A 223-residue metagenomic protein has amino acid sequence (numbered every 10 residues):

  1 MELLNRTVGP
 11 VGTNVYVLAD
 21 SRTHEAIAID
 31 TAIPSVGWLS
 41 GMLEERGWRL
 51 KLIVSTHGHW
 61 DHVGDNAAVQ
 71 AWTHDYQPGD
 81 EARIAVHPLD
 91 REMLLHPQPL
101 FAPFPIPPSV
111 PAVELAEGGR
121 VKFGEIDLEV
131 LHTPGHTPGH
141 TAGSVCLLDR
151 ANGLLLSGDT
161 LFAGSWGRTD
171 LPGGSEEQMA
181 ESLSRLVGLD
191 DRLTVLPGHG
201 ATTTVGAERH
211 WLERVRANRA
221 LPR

Functional and structural regions predicted by a protein language model:
M1, D75, A220-R223: Short, low-complexity, intrinsically disordered N-terminal peptides in bacterial proteins
M1-W48, A68, P105-L189: Catalytic core of the metallo-beta-lactamase
V11, P34-V36, G58-G64, R91-M93 (+3 more regions): Active-site environment of divalent metal-dependent phosphoester hydrolases
R22, Q98-P99, P103-F104, G164-G173 (+1 more regions): Active-site-proximal segments of metal-dependent phosphoesterases and phosphodiesterases across multiple
A28-T31, K51-H59, I84-H87, H132-G135 (+2 more regions): Active-site neighborhood of phospho(di)ester-bond hydrolases with catalytic His/Asp-centered motifs
I33-G124, H210-N218: Active-site HxH/HxHxD metal-binding segment of metal-dependent hydrolases
G79-V86, P111, P172, S184 (+1 more regions): Short, exposed beta-strand "edge-strand" segments with a Pro/Gly-rich flavor and a Y/T-containing core
P138, L148, G153-L154, E177-R223: Divalent-metal (often Zn2+) His-rich catalytic cores of metallo-beta-lactamase-fold enzymes
